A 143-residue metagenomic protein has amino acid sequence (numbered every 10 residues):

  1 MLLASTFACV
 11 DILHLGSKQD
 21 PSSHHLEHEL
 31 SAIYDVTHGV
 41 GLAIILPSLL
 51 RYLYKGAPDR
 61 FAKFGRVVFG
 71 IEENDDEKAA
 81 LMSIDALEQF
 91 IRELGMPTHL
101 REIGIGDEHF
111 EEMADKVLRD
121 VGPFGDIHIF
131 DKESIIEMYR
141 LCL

Functional and structural regions predicted by a protein language model:
M1-M82: Active-site segments that bind and position negatively charged phosphate/pyrophosphate groups
F61, E72-L143: C-terminal charged capping/lid subdomain of soluble metabolic enzymes
